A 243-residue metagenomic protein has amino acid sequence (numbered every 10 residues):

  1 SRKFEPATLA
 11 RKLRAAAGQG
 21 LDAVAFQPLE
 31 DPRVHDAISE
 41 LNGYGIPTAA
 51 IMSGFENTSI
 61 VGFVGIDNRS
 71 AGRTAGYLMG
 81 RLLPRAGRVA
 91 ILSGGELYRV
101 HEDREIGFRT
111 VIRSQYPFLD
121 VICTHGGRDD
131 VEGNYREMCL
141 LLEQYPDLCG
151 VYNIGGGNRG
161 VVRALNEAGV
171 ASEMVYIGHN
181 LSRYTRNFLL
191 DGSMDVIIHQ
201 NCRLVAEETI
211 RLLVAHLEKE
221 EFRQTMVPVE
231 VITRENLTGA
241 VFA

Functional and structural regions predicted by a protein language model:
S1-T8, E30, V64-T74, I91-T110 (+4 more regions): Hinge/beta->alpha junction and helix N-cap segments in small-molecule ligand-binding domains
L21, A86, Y145-L148, M194: Short, high-confidence coil segments that cap the C-terminus of an alpha-helix and link into the following beta-strand
A23-N42, F108, G126-Y184: Hydrophobic alpha-helical
R33-S70, S182-L190: Flexible loop/hinge segments that line or gate small-molecule binding clefts
I51, L92, Y152-N153, I232: Short hydrophobic segments within beta-strands
A71-V89: A conserved helix-loop-strand patch within extracytoplasmic ligand-binding domains of the periplasmic binding
I112, L204-A243: Hinge/cleft segment of the Venus flytrap/periplasmic-binding protein
